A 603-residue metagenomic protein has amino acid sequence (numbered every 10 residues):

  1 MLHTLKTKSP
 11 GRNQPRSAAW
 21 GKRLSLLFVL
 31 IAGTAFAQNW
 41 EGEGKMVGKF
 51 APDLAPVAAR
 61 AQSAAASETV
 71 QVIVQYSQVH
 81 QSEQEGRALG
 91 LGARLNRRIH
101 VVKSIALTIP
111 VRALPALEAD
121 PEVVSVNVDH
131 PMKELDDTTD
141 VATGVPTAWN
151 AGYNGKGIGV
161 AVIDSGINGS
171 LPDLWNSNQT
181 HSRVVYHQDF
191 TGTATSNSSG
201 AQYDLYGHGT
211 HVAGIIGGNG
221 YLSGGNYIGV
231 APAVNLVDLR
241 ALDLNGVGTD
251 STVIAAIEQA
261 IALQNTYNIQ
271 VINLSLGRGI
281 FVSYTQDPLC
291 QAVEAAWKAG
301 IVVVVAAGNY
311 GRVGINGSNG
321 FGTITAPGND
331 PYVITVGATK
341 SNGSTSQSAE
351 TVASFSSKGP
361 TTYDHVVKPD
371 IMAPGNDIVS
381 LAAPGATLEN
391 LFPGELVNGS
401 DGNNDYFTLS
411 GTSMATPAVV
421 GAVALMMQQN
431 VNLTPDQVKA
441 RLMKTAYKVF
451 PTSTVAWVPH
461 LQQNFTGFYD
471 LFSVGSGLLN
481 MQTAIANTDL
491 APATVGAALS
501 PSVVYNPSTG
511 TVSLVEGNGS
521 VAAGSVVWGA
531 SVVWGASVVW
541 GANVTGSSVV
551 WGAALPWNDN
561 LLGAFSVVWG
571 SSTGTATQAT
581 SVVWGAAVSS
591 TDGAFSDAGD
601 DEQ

Functional and structural regions predicted by a protein language model:
L2-A151, I158-V160, P172, N176-Q179 (+12 more regions): Autoinhibitory N-terminal propeptides
P52-Q62, Y227, I269-L274, A373 (+5 more regions): C-terminal subdomain of the subtilisin-like protease fold in secreted/lumenal serine endopeptidases
S67, R94, W149-Q188, G192-S251 (+11 more regions): Subtilisin-like serine protease catalytic core
H80-R87, P110-A113, G144, S170 (+10 more regions): Stable alpha-helical elements in mature extracytoplasmic
S82-E83, N154-K156, N219-S223, D238-Y332 (+9 more regions): Substrate-binding/access-modulating region of protease and related hydrolase catalytic domains
E122-V123, Y332-I334: Glycine-enriched alpha-helix->loop->beta-strand junction motifs that scaffold or abut catalytic
T195, S348-S356: Short Pro/Gly-enriched beta-strand edge/turn motifs at strand-loop
G217-G218, E258-Q259, V420-Q428: Short glycine/serine- and small hydrophobic-enriched flexible loop segments
